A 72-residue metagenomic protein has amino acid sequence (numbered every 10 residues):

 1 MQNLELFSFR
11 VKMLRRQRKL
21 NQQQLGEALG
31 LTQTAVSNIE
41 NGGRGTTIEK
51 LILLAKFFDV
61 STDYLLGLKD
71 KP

Functional and structural regions predicted by a protein language model:
M1, N38, K56, L66-P72: Short, charged recognition helix plus adjacent turn of helix-turn-helix-like nucleic-acid-binding domains
M1-Q17: A short, Lys/Arg-rich alpha-helix, primarily the initiator
R15, E40, D63: Acidic active-site catalytic centers that drive phospho-/nucleotidyl reactions and related ester hydrolyses
R16, E27, K56: Alpha-helical residues within the helix-turn-helix
K19-N41: Short alpha-helical DNA-recognition segment
E49-Y64: DNA major-groove recognition helix of helix-turn-helix/homeodomain DNA-binding modules
